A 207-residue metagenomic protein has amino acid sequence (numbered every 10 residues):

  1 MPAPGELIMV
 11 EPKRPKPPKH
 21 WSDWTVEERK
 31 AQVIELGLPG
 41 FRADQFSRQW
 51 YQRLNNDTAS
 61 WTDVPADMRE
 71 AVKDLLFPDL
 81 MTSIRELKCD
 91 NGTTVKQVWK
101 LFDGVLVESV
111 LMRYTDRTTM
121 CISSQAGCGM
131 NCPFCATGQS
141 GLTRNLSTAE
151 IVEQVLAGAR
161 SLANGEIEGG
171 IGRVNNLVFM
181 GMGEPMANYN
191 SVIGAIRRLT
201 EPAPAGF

Functional and structural regions predicted by a protein language model:
M1-T118: Flexible, acidic/Gly-rich N-terminal and inter-domain linker regions that tether and position cofactor-handling modules
V105-F207: Conserved Radical SAM active-site core
